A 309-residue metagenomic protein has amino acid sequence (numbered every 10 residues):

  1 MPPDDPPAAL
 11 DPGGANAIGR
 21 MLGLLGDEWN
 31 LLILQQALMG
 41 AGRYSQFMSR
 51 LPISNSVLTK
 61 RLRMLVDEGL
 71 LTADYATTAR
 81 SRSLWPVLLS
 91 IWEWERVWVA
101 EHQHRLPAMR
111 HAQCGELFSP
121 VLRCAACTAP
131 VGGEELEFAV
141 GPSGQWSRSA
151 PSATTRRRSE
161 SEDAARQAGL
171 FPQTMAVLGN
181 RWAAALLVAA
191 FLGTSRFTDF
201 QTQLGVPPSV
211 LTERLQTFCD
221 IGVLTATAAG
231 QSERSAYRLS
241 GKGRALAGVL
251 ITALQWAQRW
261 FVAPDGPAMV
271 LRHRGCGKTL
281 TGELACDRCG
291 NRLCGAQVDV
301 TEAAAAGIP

Functional and structural regions predicted by a protein language model:
P2-L22, P151-M175: Short, Lys/Arg-enriched N-terminal segment that forms or immediately precedes the first helix of a structured domain
N16-S54, G169-V210: N-terminal helix-turn-helix DNA-binding core of bacterial DNA-binding proteins
G26, D74-S90, W94, Q231-T252: Basic, amphipathic "hinge/linker" alpha-helix immediately C-terminal to the N-terminal HTH DNA-binding motif
T59, T212: Conserved catalytic core of two-component sensor histidine kinases
L62-R63, L215-Q216: Short, hydrophobic-biased segments on the C-terminal half of alpha helices that form "recognition helices"
V66-D74, C219-A229: A short, conserved structural fragment
E68, E93-V99, I221, W256-W260: Alpha-helical linker/hinge and terminal dimerization helices associated with HTH transcriptional regulators
R96-D163, V262-P309: C-terminal regulatory/oligomerization modules of transcriptional regulators
